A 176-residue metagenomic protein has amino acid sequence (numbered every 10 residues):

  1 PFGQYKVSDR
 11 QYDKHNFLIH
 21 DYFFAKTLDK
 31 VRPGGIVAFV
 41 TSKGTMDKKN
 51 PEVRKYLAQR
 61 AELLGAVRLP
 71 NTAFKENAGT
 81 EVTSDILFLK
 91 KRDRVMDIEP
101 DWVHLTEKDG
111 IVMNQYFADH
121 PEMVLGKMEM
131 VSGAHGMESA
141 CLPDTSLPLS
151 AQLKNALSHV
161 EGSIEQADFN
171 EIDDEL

Functional and structural regions predicted by a protein language model:
P1, N71, R92: Flexible loop residues that form catalytic and substrate-binding hotspots at small-molecule/glycan-binding clefts
P1-Q4, K43: Short glycine-rich anion-binding loops that position phosphate/pyrophosphate groups of nucleotides and phosphorylated
G3-R10, K49-N50: Conserved ATPase-coupling elements of RecA-like P-loop NTPase cores
K14-K75, V82-L89: Conserved Class I SAM-dependent methyltransferase catalytic core
E76-D173: Flexible, glycine-/basic-rich loop-and-beta segments that form/coincide with the SAM-dependent methyltransferase
